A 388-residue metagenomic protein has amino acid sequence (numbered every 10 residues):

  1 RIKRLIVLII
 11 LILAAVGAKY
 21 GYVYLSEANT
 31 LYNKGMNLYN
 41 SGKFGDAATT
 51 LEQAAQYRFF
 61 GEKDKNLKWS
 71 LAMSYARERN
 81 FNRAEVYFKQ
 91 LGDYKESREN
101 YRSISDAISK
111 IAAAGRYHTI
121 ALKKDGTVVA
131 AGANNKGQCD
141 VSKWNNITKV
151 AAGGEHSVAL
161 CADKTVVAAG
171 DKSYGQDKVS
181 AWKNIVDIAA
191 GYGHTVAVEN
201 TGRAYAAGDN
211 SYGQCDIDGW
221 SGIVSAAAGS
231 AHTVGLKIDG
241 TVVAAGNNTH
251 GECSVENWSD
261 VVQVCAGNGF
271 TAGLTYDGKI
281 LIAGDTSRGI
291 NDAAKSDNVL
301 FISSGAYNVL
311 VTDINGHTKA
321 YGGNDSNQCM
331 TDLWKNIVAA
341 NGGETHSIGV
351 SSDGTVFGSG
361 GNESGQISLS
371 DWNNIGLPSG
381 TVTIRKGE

Functional and structural regions predicted by a protein language model:
I6-K19: Hydrophobic membrane-insertion alpha-helices, especially the h-region of bacterial N-terminal signal peptides
L25-Y39, K65-A76: Alpha-helical tetratricopeptide repeat
Q53-A55, Q90-G92: Alpha-helical solenoid scaffolds that mediate protein-protein interactions, centered on TPR/SEL1-like repeats but also
Y117, G132-K143, E155, G170-A181 (+8 more regions): Short glycine/serine- and acidic-residue-enriched loop/turn motifs that recur at repeat junctions
H118-A121, A130, H156-A159, A168 (+10 more regions): Conserved core positions of repeat-based scaffolds
